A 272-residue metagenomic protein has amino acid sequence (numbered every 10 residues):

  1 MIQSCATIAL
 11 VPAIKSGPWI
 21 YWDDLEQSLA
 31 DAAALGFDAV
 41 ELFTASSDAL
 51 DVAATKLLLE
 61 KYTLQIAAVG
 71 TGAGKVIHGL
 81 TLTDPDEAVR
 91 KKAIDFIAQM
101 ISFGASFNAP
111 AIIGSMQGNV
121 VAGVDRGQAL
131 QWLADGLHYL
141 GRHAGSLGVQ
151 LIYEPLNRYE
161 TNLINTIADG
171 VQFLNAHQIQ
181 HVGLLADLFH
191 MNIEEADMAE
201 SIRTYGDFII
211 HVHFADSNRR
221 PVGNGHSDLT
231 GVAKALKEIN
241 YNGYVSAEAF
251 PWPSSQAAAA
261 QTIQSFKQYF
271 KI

Functional and structural regions predicted by a protein language model:
M1-A105, Q264-I272: N-terminal pre-domain/capping segments
M1-P12, G17-G36, A53, I164-A186 (+1 more regions): Histidine-acidic metal/acid-base catalytic patches
L10-P12, T44-S46, G72-A73, Q117-N119 (+4 more regions): Active-site-proximal loop/turn and secondary-structure-junction residues that shape catalytic pockets, frequently
D23-D24, L80-G183: Active-site acidic/histidine proton-transfer and metal-coordination neighborhood in alpha/beta enzyme cores
A32, V40, L59, A93 (+7 more regions): Conserved, mostly hydrophobic/aromatic
E41, A68-G70, I112-I113, I152 (+2 more regions): Conserved beta-strand positions in the central sheet of alpha/beta enzyme cores
A45-D48, V124-W132, E160-N165, L188-A196 (+1 more regions): Active-site glycine- and acidic-residue-rich loops that bind and position anionic ligands or nucleotide-like cofactors
E60-T63, F107, S146-L147, Q180 (+2 more regions): Helix C-cap/helix->beta junction micro-motif
